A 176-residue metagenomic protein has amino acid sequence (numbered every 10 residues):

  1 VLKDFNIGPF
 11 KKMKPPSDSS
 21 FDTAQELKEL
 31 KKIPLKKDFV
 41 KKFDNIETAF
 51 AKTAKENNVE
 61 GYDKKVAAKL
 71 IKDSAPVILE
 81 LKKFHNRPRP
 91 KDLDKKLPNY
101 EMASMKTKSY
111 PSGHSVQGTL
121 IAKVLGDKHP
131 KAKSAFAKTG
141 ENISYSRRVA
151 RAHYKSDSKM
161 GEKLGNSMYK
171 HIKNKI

Functional and structural regions predicted by a protein language model:
V1-H153: Hydrophobic alpha-helical bundle signature of multipass membrane enzymes
N142-K173: Interfacial helix-loop-helix junctions of multi-pass membrane proteins
